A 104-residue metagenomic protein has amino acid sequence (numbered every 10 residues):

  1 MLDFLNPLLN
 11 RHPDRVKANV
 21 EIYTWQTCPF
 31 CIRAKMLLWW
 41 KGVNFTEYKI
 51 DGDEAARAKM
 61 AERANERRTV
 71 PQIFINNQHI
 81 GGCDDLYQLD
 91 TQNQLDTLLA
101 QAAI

Functional and structural regions predicted by a protein language model:
M1-N6: N-terminal "domain-start" segment that seeds a small globular fold
P7-T46: Local sequence-structure signature of Cys/Sec-based thiol-disulfide redox active-site neighborhoods
H12-D14, P71, Y87: Short secondary-structure boundary/capping segments
P29, A55, G81: Short alpha-helical
R33-T46, E62-E66, Y87-T91, L95-T97: Non-catalytic interaction surface on structured domains
I50-R68, Q94-I104: Thioredoxin-like thiol-disulfide oxidoreductase module
N65-F74, D84: Structural micro-motif
I75-A103: Non-catalytic, surface beta->alpha helical segment in thiol-disulfide oxidoreductase systems
